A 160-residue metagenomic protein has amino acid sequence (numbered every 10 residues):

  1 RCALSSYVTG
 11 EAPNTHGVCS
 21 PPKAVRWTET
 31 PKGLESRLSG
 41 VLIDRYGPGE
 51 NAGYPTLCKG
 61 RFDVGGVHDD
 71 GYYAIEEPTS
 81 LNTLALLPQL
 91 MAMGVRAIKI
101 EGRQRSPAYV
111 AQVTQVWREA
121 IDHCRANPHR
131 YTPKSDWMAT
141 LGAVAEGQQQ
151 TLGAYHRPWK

Functional and structural regions predicted by a protein language model:
R1-A97, R103-K160: Active-site pocket-lining/capping segments in soluble small-molecule metabolic enzymes
